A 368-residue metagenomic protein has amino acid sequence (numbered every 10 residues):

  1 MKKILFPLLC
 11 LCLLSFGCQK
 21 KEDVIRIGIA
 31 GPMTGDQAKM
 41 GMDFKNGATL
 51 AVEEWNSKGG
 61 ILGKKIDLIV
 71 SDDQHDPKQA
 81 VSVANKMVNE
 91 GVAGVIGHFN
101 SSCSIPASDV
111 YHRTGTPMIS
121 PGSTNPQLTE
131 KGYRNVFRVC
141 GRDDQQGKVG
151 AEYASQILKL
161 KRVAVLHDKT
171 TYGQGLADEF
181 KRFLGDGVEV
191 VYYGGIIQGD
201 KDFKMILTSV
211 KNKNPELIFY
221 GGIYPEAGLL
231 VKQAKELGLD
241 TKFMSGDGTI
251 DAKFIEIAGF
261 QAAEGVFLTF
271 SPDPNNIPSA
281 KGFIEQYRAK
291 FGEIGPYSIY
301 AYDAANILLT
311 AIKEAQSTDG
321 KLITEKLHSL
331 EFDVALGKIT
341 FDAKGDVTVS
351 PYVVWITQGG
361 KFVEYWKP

Functional and structural regions predicted by a protein language model:
I4-L8, F16-P368: Extracytosolic ligand-binding ectodomains
